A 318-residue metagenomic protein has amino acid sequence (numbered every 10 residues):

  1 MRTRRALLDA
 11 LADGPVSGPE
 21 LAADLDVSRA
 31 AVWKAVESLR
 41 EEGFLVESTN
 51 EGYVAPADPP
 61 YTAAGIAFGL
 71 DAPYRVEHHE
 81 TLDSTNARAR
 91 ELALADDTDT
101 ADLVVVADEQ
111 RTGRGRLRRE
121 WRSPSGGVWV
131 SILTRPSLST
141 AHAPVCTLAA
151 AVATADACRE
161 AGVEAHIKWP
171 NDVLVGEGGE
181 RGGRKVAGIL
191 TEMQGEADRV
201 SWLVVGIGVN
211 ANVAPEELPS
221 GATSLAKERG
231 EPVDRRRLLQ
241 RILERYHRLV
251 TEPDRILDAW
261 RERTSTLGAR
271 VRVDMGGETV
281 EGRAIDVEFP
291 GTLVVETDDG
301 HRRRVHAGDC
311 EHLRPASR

Functional and structural regions predicted by a protein language model:
M1-A155, E160, E180-G183, C310-S317: N-terminal lobe of the biotin/lipoate ligase/transferase fold
T98-A101, A107-R111, L117-G127, S131-R318: Catalytic beta-strand/loop module used to bind and position nucleotide/cofactor moieties in cofactor-attachment
